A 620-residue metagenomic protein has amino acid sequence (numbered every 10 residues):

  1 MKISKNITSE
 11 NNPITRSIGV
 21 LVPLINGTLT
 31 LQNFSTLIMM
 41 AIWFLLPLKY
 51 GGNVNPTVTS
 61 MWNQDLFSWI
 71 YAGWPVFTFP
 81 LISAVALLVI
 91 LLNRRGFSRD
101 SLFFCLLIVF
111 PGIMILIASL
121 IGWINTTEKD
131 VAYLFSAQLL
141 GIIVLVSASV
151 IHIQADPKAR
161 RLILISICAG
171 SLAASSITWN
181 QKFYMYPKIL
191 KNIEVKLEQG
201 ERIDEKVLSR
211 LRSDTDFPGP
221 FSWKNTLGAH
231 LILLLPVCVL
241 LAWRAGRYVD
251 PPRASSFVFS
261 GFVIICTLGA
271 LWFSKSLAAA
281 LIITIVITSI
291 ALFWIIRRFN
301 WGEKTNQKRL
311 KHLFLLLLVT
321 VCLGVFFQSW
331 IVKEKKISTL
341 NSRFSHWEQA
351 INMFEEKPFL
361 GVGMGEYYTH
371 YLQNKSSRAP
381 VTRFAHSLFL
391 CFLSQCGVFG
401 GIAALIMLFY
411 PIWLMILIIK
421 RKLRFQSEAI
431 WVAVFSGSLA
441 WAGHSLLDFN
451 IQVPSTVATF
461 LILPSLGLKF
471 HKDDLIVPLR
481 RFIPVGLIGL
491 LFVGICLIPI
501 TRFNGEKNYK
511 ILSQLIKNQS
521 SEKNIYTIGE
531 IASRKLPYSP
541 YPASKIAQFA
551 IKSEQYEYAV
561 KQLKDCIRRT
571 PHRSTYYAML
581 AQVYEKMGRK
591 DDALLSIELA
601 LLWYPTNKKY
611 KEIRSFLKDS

Functional and structural regions predicted by a protein language model:
K2-I3, K510-S620: C-terminal luminal/periplasmic domains and tails of membrane-associated envelope-modifying transferases
K2-Y50, P75-N93, C105-G122, L134-I151 (+6 more regions): Alpha-helical transmembrane segments of multi-pass inner-membrane proteins
G51-T59, S119-T127: Juxtamembrane "helix-exit" motif on the non-cytosolic side of transmembrane helices
V54-Y71, E205-F221, N341, S345 (+1 more regions): Juxtamembrane membrane-water interface segments that cap and precede transmembrane helices
K182-M185, F326-N341, F492-S520: Hydrophobic alpha-helical transmembrane segments in integral membrane proteins
Y186-L190, V195, W223, F344-A385 (+2 more regions): TM-adjacent membrane-interface loops and short helices in multi-pass inner/ER membrane proteins
S274, I418, I498-T501, K517-N518 (+2 more regions): Alpha-helix C-terminal capping/termination sites
P478, G486-K507, A532-Y538: TPR-adjacent "capping" and linker segments in tetratricopeptide-repeat scaffold/adaptor proteins
